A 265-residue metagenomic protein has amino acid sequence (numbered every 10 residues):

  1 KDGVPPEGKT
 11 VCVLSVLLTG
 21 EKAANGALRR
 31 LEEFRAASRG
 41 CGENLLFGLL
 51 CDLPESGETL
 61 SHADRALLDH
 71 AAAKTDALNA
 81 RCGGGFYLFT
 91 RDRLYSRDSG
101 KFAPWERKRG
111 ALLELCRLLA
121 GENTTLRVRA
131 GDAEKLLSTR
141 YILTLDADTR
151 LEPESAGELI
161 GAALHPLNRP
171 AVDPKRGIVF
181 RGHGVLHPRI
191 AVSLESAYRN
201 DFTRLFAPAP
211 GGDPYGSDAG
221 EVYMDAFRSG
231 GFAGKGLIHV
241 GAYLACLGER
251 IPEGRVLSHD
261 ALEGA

Functional and structural regions predicted by a protein language model:
K1-A265: Internal catalytic domains of large membrane-associated glycosyltransferases
